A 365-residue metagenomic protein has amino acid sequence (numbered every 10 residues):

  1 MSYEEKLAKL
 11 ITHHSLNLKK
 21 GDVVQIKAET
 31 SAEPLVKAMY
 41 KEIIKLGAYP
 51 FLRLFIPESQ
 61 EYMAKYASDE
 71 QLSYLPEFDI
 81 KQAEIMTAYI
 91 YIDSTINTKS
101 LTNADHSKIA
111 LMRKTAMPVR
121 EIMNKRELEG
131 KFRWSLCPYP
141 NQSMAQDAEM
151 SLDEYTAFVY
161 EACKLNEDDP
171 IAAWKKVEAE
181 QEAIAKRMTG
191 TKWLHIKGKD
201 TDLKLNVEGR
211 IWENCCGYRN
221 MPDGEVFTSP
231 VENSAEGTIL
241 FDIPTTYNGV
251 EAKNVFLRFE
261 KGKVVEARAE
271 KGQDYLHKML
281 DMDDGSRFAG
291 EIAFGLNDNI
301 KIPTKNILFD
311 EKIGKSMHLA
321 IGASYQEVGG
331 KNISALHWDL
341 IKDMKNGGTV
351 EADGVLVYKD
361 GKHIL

Functional and structural regions predicted by a protein language model:
M1-D22, A28-A48, I243-K253, K263-Y275 (+4 more regions): Long alpha-helical, hydrophobic tracts
M1-G237: Active-site bordering "gate/hinge" segments that shape substrate access to catalytic or cofactor-binding pockets
S31, T95-N97, N141, T201 (+8 more regions): Short, glycine-/Ser/Thr-/acidic-enriched flexible segments
Y40-K45, S107, I211-W212, V255-R258 (+3 more regions): Short, solvent-exposed amphipathic alpha-helical segments in soluble enzyme and RNA/protein-processing domains
I196, R258, V350: Short aromatic-centered micro-motifs
P222-A267: Oxyanion-binding "anion nests"
E266-G330, V350: Dual-mode signal for accessory low-complexity, basic/Gly-rich regions
L336-L365: Extended hydrophobic packing segments that form well-structured cores
